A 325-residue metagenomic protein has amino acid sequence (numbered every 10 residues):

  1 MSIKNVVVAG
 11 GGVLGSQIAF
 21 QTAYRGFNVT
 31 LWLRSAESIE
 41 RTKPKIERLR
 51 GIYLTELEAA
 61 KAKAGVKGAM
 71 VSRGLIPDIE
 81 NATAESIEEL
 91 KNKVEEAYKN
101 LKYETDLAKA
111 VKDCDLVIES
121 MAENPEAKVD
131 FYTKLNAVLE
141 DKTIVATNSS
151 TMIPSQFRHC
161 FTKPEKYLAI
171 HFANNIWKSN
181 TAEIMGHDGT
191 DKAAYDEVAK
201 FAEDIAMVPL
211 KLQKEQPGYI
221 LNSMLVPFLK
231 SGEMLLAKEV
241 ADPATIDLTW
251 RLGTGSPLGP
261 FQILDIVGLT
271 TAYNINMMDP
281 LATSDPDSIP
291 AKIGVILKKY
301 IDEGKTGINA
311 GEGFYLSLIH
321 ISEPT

Functional and structural regions predicted by a protein language model:
M1-I79, V138: NAD(P)+-binding Rossmann beta1-loop-alpha1 motif at the extreme N-terminus of oxidoreductases
S2-K4, R25-F27, K63, A193 (+3 more regions): NAD(P)-dependent Rossmann-like dehydrogenase/reductase catalytic/cofactor-binding core
G15-Q17, E126-K128, M152-P154: Short glycine/serine/threonine-rich phosphate/pyrophosphate-binding segments that cradle anionic phosphate groups
Y24-F27, N175-M185, M277-P280: Acidic/polar active-site rim loop that often engages polyanionic ligands
R41, I52, K61-I144: Rossmann-like NAD(P)-binding element
M121, I144-K214, N222: Rossmann-fold dinucleotide-binding core
N180-T181, F228-G232, G259, I275-D279: A general alpha-helix detector
